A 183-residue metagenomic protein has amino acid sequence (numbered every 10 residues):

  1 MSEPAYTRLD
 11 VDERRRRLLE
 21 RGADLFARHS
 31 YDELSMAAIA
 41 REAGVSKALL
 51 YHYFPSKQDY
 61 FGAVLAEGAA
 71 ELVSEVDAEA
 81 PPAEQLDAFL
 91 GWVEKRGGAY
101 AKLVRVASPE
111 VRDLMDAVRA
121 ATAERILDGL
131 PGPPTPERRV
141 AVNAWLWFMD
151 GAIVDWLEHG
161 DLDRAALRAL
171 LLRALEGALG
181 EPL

Functional and structural regions predicted by a protein language model:
M1-E13, L183: N-terminal intrinsically disordered/low-complexity leader segments
Y6, R28, G62-Q85, Y100 (+1 more regions): Amphipathic alpha-helical linker/stalk segments
R17, R21, L25-D59, A63: Helix-turn-helix
F54, F61-G68, V111-V118: Alpha-helical DNA-contacting segments of helix-turn-helix folds
A63, S74-G98, T135, A141 (+1 more regions): Hydrophobic alpha-helical connector segments
P81-V104, R112-E124: Helical hydrophobic small-molecule/effector-binding pocket
P109-W147, A165-G180: Amphipathic alpha-helical packing segments from all-alpha helical-bundle domains
